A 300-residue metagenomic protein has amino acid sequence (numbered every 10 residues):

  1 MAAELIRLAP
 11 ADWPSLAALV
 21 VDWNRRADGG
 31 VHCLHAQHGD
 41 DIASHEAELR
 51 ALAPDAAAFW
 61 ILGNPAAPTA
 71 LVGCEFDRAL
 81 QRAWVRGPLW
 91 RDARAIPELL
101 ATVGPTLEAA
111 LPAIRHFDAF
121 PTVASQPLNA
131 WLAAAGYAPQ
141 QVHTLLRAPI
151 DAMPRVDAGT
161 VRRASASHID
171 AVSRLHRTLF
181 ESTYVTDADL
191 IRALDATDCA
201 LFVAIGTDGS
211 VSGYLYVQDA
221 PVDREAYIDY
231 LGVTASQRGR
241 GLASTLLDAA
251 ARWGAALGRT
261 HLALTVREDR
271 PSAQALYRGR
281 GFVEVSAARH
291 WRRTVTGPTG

Functional and structural regions predicted by a protein language model:
A2-G30, T160-V172: A short beta-loop-alpha structural element at the N-terminal edge of CoA-dependent acyl/N-acetyltransferase catalytic
N24-F59, E181-V211, Y216: Active-site rim helix/loop that mediates acceptor-substrate recognition in acyltransferases
V31-T102, L215-D229: Conserved donor-binding loop and adjoining core beta-sheet/short helix segment in diverse acyl/aminoacyl transferases
R78-A79, L89-D157, A288-R293: Acyl-donor-binding surface of acyltransferase catalytic domains
A93-A109, V233, G239-R252, A256 (+1 more regions): Conserved acetyl-CoA-binding loop-helix of GNAT-fold acetyltransferases
F117-P121, I228, L262-V266: Conserved hydrophobic beta-strand within the GNAT/NAT acetyltransferase core sheet that lines the active-site cleft
V123-Q141, R240, S244, E268-S286: Conserved active-site alpha-helix within GNAT-family acetyltransferase domains
T144-T160, T260, T265-P271, G279-R280 (+1 more regions): C-terminal "cap" of GNAT-fold acetyltransferases
